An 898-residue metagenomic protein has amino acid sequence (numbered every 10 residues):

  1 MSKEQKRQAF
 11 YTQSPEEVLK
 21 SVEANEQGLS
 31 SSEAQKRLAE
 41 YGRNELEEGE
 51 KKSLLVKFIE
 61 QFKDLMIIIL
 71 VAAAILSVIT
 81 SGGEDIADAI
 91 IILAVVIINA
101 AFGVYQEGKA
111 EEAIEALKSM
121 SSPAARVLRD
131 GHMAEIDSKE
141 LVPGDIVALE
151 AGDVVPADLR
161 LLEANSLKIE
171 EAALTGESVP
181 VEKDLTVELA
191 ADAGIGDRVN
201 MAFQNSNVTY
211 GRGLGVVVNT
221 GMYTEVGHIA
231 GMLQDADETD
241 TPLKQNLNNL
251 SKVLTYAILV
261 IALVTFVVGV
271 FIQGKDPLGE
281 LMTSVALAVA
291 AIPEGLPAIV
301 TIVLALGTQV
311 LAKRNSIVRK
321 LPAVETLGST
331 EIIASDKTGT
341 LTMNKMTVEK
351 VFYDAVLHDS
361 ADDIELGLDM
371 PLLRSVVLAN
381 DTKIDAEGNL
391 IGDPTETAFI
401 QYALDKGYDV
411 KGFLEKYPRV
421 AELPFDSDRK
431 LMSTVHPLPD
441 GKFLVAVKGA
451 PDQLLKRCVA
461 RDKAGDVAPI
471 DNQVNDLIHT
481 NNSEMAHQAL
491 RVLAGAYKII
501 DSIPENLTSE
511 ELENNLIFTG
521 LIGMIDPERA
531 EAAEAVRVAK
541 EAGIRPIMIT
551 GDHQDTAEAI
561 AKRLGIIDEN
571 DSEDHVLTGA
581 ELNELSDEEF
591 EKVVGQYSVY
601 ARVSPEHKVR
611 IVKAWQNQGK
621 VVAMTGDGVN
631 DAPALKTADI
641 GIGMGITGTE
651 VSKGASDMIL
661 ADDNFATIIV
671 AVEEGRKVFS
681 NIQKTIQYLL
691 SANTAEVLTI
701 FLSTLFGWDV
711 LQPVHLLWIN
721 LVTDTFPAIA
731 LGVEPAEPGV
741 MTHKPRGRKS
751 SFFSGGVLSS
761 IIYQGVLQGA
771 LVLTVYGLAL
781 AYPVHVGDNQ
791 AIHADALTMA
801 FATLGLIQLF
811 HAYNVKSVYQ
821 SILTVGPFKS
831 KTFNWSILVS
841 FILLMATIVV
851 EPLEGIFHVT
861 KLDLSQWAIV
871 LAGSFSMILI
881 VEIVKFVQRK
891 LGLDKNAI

Functional and structural regions predicted by a protein language model:
M1-P745, S750-F753, V766, A781 (+3 more regions): Conserved cytosolic headpiece of P-type ATPases
T723, T798-A812: Generic alpha-helical transmembrane segments
S760-V775: Alpha-helical transmembrane segments of multi-pass integral membrane proteins
G787-A791: Short, charged/polar, low-complexity loop and linker segments that flank or interrupt alpha-helical bundles
I792-L797: Transmembrane alpha-helix entry/boundary detector in multi-pass membrane proteins
V815: A C-terminal functional module that forms or caps the active site or interfaces directly with catalytic machinery
